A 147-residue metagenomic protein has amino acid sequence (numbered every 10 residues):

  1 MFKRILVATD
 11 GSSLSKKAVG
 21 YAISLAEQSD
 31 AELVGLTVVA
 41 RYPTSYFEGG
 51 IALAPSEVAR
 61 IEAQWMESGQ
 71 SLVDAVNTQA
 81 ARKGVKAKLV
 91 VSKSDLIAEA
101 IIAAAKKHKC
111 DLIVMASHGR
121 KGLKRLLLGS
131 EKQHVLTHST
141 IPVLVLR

Functional and structural regions predicted by a protein language model:
M1-F2, R147: Absolute protein N-terminus
K3-P55, Q79-K88: Small/aliphatic-rich secondary-structure junction motif
D10, S94, S117-R120: Histidine-centered beta-alpha loop that forms part of the nucleotide-sugar donor binding/catalytic region in diverse
A18, S45-E48, E99-I102, R125-L126: Short, well-ordered secondary-structure micro-motifs
S24, K106-R147: Gly/Ser-rich helix-loop-strand patches that form or flank binding pockets for ribonucleotide-derived cofactors
L36, V90-S92, L146: Structural motif
P55-S71: A short acidic, glycine-rich active-site loop that binds or catalyzes chemistry on phosphate/adenosine moieties
A75-I113: Structural beta-alpha unit
